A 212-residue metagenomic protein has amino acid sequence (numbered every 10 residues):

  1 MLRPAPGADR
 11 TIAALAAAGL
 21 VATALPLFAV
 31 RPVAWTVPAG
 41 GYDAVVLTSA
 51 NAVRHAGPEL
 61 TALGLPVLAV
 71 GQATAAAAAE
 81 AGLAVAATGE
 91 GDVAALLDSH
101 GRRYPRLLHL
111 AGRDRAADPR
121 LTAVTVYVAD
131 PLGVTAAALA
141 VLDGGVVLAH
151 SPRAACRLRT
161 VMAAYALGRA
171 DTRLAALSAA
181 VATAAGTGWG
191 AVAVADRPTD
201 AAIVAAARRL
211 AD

Functional and structural regions predicted by a protein language model:
M1-D212: Signature of uroporphyrinogen-III synthase
